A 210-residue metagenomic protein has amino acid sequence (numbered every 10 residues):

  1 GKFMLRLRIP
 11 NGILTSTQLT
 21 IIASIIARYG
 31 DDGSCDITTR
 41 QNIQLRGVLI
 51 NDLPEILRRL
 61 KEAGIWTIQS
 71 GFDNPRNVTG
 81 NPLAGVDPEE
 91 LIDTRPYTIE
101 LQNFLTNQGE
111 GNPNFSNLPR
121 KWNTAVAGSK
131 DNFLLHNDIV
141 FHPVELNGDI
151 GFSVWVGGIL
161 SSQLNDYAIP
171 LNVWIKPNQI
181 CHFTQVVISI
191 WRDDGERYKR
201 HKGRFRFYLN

Functional and structural regions predicted by a protein language model:
K2-D149, H182: Small-residue-enriched alpha-helical segments and adjacent helix-cap loops that form tight helix-helix packing
G111-Y208: Mobile "lid/hinge" segments at catalytic clefts and subdomain interfaces of large enzymes
